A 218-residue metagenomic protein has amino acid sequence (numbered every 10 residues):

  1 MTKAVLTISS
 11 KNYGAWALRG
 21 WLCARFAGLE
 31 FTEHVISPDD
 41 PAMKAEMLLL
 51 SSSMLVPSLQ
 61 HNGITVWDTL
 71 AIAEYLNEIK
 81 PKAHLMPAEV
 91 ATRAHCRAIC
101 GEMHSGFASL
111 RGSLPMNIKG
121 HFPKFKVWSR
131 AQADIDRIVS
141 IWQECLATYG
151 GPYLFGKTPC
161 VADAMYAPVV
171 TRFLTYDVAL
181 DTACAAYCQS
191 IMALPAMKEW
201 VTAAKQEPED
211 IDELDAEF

Functional and structural regions predicted by a protein language model:
M1-V127: GST-like domain detector, emphasizing the conserved glutathione-binding G-site in the N-terminal thioredoxin-like
L6-I8, H34, K157, L174-T175 (+1 more regions): Short, contiguous strand/loop micro-motifs
H34, T69, A183, V201-T202: Residue-level detector of family-conserved "landmark" positions at structurally sensitive sites
S37-D40, Y187, K205: Conserved beta-strand edge residues that scaffold enzyme active sites
A42-K44, M192, D210-I211: Short Asp/Glu-rich motifs
L49, A193, T202: Phosphate-coordinating loops and pocket residues in cytosolic domains that bind phosphorylated ligands
M103, F107-P195: GST-like fold's C-terminal all-alpha helical module
A204-F218: Acidic/histidine-enriched, glycine/proline-rich intrinsically disordered or flexible terminal extensions
